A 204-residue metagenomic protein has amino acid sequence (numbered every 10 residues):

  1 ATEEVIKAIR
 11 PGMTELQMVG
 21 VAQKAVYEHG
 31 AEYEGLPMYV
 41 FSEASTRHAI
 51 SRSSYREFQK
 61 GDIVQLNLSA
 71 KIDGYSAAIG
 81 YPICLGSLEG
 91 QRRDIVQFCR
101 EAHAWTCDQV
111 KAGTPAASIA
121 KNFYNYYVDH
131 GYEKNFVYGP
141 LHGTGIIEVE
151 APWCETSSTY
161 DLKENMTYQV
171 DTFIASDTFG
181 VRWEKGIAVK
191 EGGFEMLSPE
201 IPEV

Functional and structural regions predicted by a protein language model:
A1-V204: Active-site neighborhoods and metal-handling regions in enzymes and metal-associated proteins
